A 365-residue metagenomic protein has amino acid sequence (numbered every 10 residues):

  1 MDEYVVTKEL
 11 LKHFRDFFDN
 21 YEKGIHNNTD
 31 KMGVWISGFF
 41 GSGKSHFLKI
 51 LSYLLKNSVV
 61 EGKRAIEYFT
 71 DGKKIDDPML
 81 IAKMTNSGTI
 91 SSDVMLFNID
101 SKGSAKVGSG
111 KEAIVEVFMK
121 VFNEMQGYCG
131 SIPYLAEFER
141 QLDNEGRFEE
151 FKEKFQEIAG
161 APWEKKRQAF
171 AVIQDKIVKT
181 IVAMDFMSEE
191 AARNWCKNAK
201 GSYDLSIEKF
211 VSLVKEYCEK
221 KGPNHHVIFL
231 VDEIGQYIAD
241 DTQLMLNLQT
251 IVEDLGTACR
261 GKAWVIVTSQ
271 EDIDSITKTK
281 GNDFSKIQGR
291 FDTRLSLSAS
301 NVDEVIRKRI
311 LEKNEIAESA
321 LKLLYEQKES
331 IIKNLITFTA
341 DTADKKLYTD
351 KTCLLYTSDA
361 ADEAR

Functional and structural regions predicted by a protein language model:
D2-G24: N-terminal pre-Walker A segment at the start of P-loop NTPase domains
S37, K49-W163, S300-D303: P-loop NTPase motor core
K44: Conserved lysine of the Walker
F97-V107, E153-E208, G235: Conserved P-loop NTPase mechanochemical-coupling segment
Y217, L248-K262: Substrate-engagement module of ASCE P-loop NTPases
P223-D241: Conserved P-loop NTPase "ATPase switch" module shared by AAA+ and STAND
L297-I332: Conserved small helical "lid"/interfacial subdomain of P-loop NTPases
Y356-R365: Single conserved hydrophobic/aromatic residue that forms the stacking wall/gate of nucleotide- or nucleobase-binding
